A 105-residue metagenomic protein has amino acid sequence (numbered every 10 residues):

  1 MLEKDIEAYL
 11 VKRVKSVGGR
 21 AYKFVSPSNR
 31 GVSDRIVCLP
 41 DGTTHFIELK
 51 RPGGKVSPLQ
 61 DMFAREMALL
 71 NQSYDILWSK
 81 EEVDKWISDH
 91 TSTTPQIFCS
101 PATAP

Functional and structural regions predicted by a protein language model:
M1-P105: Catalytic phosphate/metal-binding cores of nucleic-acid and nucleotide-processing enzymes, i.e., regions that mediate
